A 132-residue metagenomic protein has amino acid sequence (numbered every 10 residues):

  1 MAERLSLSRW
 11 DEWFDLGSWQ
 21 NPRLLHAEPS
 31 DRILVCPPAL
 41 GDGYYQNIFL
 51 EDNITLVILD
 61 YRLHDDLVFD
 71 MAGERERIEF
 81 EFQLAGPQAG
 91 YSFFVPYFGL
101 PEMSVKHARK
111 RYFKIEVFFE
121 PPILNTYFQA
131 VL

Functional and structural regions predicted by a protein language model:
M1-C36: Short Lys/Arg-enriched alpha/beta "domain-start" segment
L34-L132: N-terminal regulatory/effector-sensing and dimerization cores that precede helix-turn-helix DNA-binding domains
